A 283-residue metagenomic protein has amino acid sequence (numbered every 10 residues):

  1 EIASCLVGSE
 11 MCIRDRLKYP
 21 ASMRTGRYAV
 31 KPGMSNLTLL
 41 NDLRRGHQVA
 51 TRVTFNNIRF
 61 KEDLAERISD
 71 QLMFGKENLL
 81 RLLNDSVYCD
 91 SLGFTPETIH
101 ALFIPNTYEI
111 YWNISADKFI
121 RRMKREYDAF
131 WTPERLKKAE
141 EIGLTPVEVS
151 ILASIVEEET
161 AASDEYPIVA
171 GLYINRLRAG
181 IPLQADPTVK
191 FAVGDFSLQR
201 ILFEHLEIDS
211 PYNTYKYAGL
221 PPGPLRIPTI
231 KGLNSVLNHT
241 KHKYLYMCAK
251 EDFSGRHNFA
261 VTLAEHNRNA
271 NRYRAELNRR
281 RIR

Functional and structural regions predicted by a protein language model:
E1, A65-I68, I155: Short alpha-helical segments in extracytoplasmic peptidoglycan/chitin-binding modules and envelope-associated proteins
E1, L39, F119: Short, structured motif recognition centered on aromatic/hydrophobic residues
I2-G8, C12: Single conserved hydrophobic/aromatic residue that forms the stacking wall/gate of nucleotide- or nucleobase-binding
S9-E10, G26, P187: Extracytoplasmic/periplasmic beta-strand context in beta-sandwich domains, especially the cupredoxin/COX2 CuA-binding
I13-K18, R24-Q71, K76-L79: Membrane-embedded segments
T54, L72-E77, Y88-R283: Bacterial extracytoplasmic/cell-wall-associated proteins, especially those involved in peptidoglycan
L83-S86: Structural preference for solvent-exposed beta-strand-turn elements and adjacent flexible terminal/loop segments within
